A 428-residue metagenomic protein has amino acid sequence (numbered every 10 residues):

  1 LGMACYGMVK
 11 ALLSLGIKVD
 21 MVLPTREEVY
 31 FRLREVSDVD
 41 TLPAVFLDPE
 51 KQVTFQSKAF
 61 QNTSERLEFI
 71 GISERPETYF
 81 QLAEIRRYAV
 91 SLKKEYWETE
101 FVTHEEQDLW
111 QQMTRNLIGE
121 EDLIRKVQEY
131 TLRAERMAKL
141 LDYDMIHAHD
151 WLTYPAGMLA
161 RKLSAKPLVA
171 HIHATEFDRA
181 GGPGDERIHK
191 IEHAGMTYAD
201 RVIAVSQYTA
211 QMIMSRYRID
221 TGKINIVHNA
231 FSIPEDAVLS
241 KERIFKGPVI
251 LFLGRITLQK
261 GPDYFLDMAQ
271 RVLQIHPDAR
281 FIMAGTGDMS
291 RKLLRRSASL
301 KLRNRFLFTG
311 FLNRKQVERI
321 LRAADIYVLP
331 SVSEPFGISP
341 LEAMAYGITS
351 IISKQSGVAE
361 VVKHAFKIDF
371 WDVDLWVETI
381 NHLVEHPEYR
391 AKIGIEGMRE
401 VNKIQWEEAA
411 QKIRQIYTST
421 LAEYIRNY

Functional and structural regions predicted by a protein language model:
D20-A138: A conserved catalytic-core segment of Leloir-type glycosyltransferases
I203, R243-A269, G394: Conserved donor-binding/catalytic core segment of Leloir-type glycosyltransferases
Y208, A230: Carbohydrate-associated surface elements
K292-K315: Nucleotide-activated donor-binding/catalytic signature segment of Leloir-type glycosyltransferases, i.e., the conserved
F311-L312, R319-A324: Short alpha-helical donor nucleotide-sugar binding micro-motif in glycosyltransferases
V332: Aromatic "clamp/platform" in nucleotide-sugar-dependent glycosyltransferases that forms part of the donor/acceptor
T349-I352: Short hydrophobic beta-strand element within catalytic cores of glycosyltransferases and related nucleotide-activated
A365-D374, H382-P387: Conserved acidic donor-binding segment of nucleotide-sugar-dependent glycosyltransferases
